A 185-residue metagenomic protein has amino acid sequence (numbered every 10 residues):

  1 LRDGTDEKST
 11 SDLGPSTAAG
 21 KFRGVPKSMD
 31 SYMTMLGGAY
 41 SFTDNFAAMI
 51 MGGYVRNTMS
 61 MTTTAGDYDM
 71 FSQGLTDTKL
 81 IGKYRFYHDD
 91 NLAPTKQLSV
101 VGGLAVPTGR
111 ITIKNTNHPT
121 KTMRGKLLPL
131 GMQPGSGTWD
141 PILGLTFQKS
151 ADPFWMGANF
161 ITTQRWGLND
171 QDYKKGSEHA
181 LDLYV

Functional and structural regions predicted by a protein language model:
L1-D3, G52-T58, F86, L104-R110 (+2 more regions): Transmembrane beta-strands of outer-membrane beta-barrel pores
R2-M33: Surface-exposed strand-loop-strand hairpins of Gram-negative outer-membrane beta-barrel proteins
G20-G24, T64-M70, L127-Q133, G167-Y173: Extracellular loop and loop/strand-boundary signature of outer-membrane beta-barrel proteins
S28, N45, H88-L98, I111-I113 (+1 more regions): Short loop/turn motifs that connect adjacent beta-strands in outer-membrane beta-barrel proteins
D30-T34, S72-L80, K96, G135-P141 (+1 more regions): Residues that define the transmembrane beta-barrel architecture of outer-membrane proteins
L36-Y40, L80-Y84, G102, L143-K149 (+1 more regions): Residues on the lipid-exposed face of transmembrane beta-strands in outer-membrane beta-barrel proteins
A48-I50, L80, K96-G102, P141 (+2 more regions): Transmembrane beta-strands of outer-membrane beta-barrel proteins
L130-Y184: Detector for outer-membrane/organellar transmembrane beta-barrel domains, recognizing the amphipathic beta-strand
